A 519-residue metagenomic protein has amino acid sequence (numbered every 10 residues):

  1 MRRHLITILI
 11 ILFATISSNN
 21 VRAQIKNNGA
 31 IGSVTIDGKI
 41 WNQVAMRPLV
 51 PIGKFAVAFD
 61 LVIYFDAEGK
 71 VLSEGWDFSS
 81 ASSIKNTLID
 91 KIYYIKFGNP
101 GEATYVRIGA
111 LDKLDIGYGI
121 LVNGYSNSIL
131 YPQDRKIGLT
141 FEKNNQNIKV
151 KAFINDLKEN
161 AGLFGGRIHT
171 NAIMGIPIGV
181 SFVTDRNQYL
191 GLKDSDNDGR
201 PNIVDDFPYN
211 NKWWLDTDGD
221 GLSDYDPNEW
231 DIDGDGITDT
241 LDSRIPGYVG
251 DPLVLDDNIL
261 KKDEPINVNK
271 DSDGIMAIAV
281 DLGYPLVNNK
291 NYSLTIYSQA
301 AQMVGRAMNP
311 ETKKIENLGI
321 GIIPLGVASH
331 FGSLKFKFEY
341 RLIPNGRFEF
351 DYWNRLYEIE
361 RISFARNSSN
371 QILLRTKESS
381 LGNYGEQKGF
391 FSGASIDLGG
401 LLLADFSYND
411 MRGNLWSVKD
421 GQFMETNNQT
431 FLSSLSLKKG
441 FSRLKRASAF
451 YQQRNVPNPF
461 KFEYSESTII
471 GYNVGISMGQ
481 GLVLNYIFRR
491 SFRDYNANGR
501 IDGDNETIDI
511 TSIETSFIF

Functional and structural regions predicted by a protein language model:
M1-H4: Positively charged n-region of N-terminal signal peptides that target proteins for export
T7-I16: Bacterial N-terminal signal peptides
T15-Q24: Bacterial Sec-dependent signal peptides at the C-terminal "C-region" and cleavage site
A23-R47: Short glycine/proline- and aromatic-enriched beta-strand/turn motifs that initiate or cap beta-hairpins
I25, K39, G69-V71, E102-A103 (+6 more regions): Signature for the C-terminal beta-barrel architecture of outer-membrane proteins
V57-Y94, L121: Surface-exposed loop and membrane-interface regions of Gram-negative outer-membrane beta-barrel proteins
I89-G98, E102-Y105: Gram-negative (and chloroplast) outer-membrane scaffold detector with strong preference for beta-barrel transmembrane
I95, N505-F519: Outer-membrane beta-barrel "beta-signal"
